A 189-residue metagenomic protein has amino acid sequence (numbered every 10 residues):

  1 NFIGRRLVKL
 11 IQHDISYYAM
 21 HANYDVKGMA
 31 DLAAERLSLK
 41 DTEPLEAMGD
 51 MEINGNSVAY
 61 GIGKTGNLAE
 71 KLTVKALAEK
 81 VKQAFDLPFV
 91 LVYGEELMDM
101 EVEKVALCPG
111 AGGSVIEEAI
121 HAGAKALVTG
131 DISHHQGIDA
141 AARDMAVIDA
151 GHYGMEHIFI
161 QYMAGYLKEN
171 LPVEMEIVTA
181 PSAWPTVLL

Functional and structural regions predicted by a protein language model:
N1-L189: Active-site catalytic microenvironments in core metabolic enzymes, especially phosphate/sugar-handling
